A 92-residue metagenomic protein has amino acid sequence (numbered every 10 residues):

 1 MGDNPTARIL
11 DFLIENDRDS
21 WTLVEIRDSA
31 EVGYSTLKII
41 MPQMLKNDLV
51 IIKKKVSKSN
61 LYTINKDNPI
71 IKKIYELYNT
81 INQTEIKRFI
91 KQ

Functional and structural regions predicted by a protein language model:
M1-T6, T22, K55-L77: Short, cationic-aromatic polyanion-contact patches
A7-F12: Pre-recognition alpha-helix immediately N-terminal to the DNA-recognition helix within helix-turn-helix or winged-helix
I14-R18: Short helix-capping/hinge SLiMs at alpha-helix to coil transitions
E25-D28: A short acidic, leucine-rich amphipathic alpha-helix
E31, L45, Y62-T63: Short secondary-structure boundary/hinge segments and terminal tails
L45-K55: A short, conserved structural fragment
P69-Q92: Amphipathic alpha-helical dimerization/coiled-coil segments that flank or bridge DNA-binding/regulatory modules
